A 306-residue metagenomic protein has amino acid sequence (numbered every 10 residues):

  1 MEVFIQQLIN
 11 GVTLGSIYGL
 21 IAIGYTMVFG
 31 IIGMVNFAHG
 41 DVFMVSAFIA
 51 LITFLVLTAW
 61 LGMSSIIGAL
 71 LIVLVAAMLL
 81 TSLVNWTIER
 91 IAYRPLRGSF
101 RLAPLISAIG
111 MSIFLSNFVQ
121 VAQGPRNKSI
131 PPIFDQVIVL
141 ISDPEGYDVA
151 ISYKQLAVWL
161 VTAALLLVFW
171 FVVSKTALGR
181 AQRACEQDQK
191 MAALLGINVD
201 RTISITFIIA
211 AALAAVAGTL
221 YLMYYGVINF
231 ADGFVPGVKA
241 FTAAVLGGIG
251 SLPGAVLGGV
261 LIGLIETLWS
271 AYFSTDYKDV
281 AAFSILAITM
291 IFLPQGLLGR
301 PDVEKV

Functional and structural regions predicted by a protein language model:
M1-A22, I49, W60-V73, S99-A103 (+5 more regions): Membrane-interfacial amphipathic/re-entrant helices at transmembrane-helix boundaries
L14, Y147-N229, L252-L257: Helix-loop-helix "hairpin" substructures at the membrane interface of multi-pass membrane proteins
Y18, L70-L79, F207-A214, L220-S284: Transmembrane alpha-helical segments in multi-pass inner-membrane proteins
Y25-I49, G98-A103, L178-A181, V199 (+5 more regions): Short, non-helical or kinked segments that cap or interrupt transmembrane helices
I32-T87, D148, G248: Membrane-embedded helix boundary and interhelical linker motif in transport proteins
D41-V45, P95-Q120, G233-V245, L261 (+1 more regions): Pore- or pathway-lining transmembrane helices of multi-pass membrane proteins that form conduits for solutes/ions
W60-M111, F118, L257-I262, L293: Alpha-helical transmembrane segments within multi-pass membrane transporters and channels
P95-L96, P104-K175, T202, L268 (+4 more regions): Transmembrane helix-bundle core of multi-pass membrane transporters and related energy-transducing complexes
